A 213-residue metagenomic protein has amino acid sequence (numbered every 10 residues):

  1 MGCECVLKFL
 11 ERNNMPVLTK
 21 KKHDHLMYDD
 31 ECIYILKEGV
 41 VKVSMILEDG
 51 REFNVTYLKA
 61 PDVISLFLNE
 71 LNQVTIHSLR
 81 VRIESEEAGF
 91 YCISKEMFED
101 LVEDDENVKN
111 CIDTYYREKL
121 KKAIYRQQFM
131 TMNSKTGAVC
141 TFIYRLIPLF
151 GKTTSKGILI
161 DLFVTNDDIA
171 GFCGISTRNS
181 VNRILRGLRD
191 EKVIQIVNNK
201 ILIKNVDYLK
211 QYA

Functional and structural regions predicted by a protein language model:
M1-C32, L58, V63-I64, L68-L71: Cyclic nucleotide-binding regulatory module and flanking cytosolic helices
M15, H25, V40-M45, V63 (+1 more regions): Short beta-strand segments in beta-sandwich/barrel cores
K22-I33, R51-F53, V74-H77, G157-I158: A short beta-loop-beta micro-motif enriched in histidine and acidic residues
E31-S44, D49, A60-D62: Glycine- and acidic-residue-biased ligand/ion/polar-headgroup-sensing regions
T56-R117, K121: Cyclic-nucleotide recognition modules
N110-C173: Polybasic "coupling" helices that flank or enter modular domains
L149-A213: Phosphate-/nucleic-acid-contacting segments
